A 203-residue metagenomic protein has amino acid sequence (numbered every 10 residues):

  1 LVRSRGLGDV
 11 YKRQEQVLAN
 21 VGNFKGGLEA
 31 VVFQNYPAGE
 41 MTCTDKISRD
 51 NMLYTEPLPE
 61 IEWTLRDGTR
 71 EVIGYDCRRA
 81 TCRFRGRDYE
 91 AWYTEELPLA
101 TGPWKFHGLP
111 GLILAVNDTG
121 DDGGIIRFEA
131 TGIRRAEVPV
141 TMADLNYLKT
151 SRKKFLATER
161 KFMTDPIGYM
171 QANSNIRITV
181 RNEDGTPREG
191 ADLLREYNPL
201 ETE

Functional and structural regions predicted by a protein language model:
L1-Y11: Single conserved hydrophobic/aromatic residue that forms the stacking wall/gate of nucleotide- or nucleobase-binding
R5, E40-T42, Y89: Hydrophobic residues embedded in beta-strands of well-ordered beta-sheets
Q16-T64: Short, surface-exposed beta-strand/turn modules with glycine/proline-rich turns and flanking aromatic residues
Y36-P37, R49, L53-P57, E62 (+2 more regions): PLD/PLD-like phosphodiesterase catalytic module centered on the HKD motif
M52-W104: Extended beta-strand-rich segments in extracellular/periplasmic secretory proteins, especially within noncatalytic
T81-L145: Gly/Pro-enriched, hydrophobic low-complexity segments that function as extracytoplasmic propeptides/linkers
E129-T179: A hydrophobic, small-residue-rich beta->alpha segment in the mid-to-C-terminal subdomain of diverse proteins
T164-E203: Gram-negative outer-membrane assembly/targeting C-terminal domains
